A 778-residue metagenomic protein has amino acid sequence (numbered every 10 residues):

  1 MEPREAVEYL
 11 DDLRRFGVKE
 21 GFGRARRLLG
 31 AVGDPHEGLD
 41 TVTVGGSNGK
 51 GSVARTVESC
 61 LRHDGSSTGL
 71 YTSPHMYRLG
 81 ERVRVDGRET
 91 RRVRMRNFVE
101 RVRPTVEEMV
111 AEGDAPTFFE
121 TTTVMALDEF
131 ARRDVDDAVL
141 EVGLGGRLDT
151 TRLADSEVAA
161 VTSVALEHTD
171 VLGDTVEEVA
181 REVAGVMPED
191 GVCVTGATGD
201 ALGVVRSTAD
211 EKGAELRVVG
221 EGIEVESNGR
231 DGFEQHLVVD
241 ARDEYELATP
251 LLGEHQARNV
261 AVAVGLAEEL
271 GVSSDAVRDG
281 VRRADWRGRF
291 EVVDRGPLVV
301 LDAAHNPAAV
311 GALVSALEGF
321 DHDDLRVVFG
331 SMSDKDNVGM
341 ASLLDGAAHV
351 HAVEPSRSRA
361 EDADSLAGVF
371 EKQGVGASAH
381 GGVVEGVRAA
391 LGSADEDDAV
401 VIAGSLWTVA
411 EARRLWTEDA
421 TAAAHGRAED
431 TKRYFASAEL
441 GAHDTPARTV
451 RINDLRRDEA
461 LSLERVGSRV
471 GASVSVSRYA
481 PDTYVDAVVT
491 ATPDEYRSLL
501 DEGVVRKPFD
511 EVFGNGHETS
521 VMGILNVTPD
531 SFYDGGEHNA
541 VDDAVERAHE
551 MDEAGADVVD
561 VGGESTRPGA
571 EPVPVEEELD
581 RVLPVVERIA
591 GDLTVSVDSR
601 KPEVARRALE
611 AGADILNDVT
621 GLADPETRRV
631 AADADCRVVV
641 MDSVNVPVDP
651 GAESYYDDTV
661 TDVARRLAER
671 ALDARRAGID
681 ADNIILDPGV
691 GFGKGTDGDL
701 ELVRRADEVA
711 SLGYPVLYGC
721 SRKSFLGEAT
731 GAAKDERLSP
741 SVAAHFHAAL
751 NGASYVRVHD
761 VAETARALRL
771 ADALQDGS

Functional and structural regions predicted by a protein language model:
M1-G46, V53-S66, V110-A111: Short functional linear segments
F22-E37, H63-A154, D170-G173, E178: ATP-dependent carboxylate-amine ligase catalytic core
D40, D137, D149-T150, E157-A160 (+4 more regions): Nucleotide phosphate-binding/pyrophosphate-handling subdomain across enzymes that bind or process nucleotide phosphates
V110, D136-E141, V161-E246, V260-D279: Acidic, Mg2+-coordinating active-site environments of NTP-dependent enzymes
D136-D137, V192, F320-V327, G376 (+5 more regions): Short beta-strand/loop segments at the ligand-binding rim of alpha/beta enzyme cores
D200-V204, T208, M340-A399, A472: C-terminal helical cap/extension that packs against the catalytic core of soluble nucleotide-cofactor enzymes
R357, D430-P446, N453-R465, R469 (+11 more regions): Active-site-adjacent loop and "lid" segments of alpha/beta metabolic enzymes
S475-Y479, T483-E518: Non-catalytic propeptide/linker segments at domain boundaries
